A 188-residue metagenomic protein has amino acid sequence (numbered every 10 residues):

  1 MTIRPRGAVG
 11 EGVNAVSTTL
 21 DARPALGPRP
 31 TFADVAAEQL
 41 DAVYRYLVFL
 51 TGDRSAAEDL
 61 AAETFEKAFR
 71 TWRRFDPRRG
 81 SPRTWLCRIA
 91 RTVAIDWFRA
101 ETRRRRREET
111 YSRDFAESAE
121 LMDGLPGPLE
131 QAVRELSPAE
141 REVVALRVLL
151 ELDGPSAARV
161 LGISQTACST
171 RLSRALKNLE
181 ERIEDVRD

Functional and structural regions predicted by a protein language model:
M1-T19, R23, T31, R159-G162 (+1 more regions): C-terminal edge and immediately downstream basic/flexible tail or linker adjoining helix-turn-helix-like DNA-binding
S17-L20, R104-Q131, D153: Internal acidic/polar
A22-R45, E58, F69, R141: A short, charge-rich alpha-helical start-of-domain segment used by transcription regulators
A36-R54, R70-T71, C87, V133 (+1 more regions): Amphipathic, Lys/Arg- and hydrophobic-enriched alpha-helical face
L40, Y44, F65, S137 (+2 more regions): C-terminal flanking helix
V43, L47, A57-A68, I89 (+3 more regions): Short, small-hydrophobic-rich alpha-helical interface motif
R70, R74-P77, C87-E109, M122: Arg/Lys-rich amphipathic alpha helix in sigma70-family domain 2
R134, P138-E142, L150-T170, K177-E181: Helix-turn-helix DNA-binding module
